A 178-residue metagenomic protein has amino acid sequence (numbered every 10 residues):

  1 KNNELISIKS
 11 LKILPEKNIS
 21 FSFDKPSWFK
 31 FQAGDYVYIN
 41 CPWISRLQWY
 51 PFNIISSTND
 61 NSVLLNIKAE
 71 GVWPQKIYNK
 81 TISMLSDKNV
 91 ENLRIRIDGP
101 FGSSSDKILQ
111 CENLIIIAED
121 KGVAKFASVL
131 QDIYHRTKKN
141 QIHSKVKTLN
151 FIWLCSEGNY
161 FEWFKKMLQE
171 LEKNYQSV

Functional and structural regions predicted by a protein language model:
K1-N2: Membrane-embedded alpha-helical bundles of multi-pass integral membrane proteins
I6-K9, F52: Small-residue-enriched segments and motifs
K12-I13: Short acidic/polar N-terminal linker immediately downstream of export determinants
N18-I115, Q131: FAD-binding FR-type
T81-M84, K88-R96, F101-V178: Long cytosolic C-terminal regulatory regions of eukaryotic multi-pass membrane proteins
